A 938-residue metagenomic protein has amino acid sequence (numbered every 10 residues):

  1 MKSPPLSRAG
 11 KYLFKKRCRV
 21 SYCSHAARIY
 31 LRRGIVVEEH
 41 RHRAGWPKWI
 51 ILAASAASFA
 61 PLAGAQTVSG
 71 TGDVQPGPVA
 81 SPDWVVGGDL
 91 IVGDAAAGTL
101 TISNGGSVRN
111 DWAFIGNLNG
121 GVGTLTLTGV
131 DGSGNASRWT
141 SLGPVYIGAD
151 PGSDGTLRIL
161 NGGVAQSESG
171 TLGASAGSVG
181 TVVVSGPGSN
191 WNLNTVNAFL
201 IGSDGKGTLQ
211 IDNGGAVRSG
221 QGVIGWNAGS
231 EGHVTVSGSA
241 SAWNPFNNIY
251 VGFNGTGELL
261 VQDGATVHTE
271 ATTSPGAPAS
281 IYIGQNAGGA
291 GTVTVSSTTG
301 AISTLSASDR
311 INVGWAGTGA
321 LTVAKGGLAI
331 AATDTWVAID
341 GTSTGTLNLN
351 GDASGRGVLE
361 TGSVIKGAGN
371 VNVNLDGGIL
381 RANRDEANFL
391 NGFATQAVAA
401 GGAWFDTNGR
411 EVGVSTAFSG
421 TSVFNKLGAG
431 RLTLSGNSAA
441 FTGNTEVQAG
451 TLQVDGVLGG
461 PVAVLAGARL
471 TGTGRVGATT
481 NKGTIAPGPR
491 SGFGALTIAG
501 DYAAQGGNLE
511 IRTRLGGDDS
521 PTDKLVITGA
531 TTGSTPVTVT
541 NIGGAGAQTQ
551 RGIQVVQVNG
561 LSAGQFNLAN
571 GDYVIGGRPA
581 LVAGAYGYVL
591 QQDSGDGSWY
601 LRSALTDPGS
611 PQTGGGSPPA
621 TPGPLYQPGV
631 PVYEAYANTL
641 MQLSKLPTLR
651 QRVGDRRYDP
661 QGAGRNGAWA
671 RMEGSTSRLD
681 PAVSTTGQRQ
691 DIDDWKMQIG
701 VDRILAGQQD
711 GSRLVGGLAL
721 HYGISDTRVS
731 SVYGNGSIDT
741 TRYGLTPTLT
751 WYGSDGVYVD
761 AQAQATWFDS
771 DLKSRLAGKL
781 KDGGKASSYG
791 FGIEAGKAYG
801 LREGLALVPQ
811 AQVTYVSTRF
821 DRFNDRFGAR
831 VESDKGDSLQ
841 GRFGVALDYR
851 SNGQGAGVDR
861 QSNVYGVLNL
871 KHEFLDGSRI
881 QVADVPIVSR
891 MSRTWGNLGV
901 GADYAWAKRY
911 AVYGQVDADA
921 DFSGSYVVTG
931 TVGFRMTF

Functional and structural regions predicted by a protein language model:
P4-P5, F14, C18-H25, I29-Y30 (+8 more regions): Outer-membrane translocation/initiation segment of Type V secreted surface proteins
I29, W49-S55, F114-I115, G564-G609 (+3 more regions): C-terminal low-complexity, acidic/polar tails when present
A63-N110, W404, N408, V412 (+4 more regions): N-terminal segments that cap or nucleate solenoid repeat domains
W84-L90, R109-I115, T140-I147, Q166-A174 (+8 more regions): Extracellular beta-strand/beta-solenoid scaffold signature
G88-L90, L100, W112-A113, G143-V145 (+24 more regions): Short, T/G/N/S-enriched strand-turn elements that build extracellular solenoid repeat scaffolds
D94-N104, L118-S137, A149-G163, A174-W191 (+13 more regions): Surface-exposed loop/turn motifs in large extracellular/passenger domains
A329-A332, T344-N350, G355-V358, N374-G377 (+8 more regions): Extracellular beta-solenoid/beta-roll
R512, P619-A637, A663-G667, R671-F938: Membrane translocator/pore-forming domains, dominated by Gram-negative outer-membrane beta-barrels
